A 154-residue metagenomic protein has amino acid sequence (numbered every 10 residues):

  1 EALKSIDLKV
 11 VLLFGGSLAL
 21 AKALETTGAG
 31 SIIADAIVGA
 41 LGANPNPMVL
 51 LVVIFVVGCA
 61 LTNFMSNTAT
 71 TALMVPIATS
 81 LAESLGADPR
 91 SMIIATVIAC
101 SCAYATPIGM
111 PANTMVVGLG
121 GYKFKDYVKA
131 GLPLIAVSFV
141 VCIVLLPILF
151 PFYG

Functional and structural regions predicted by a protein language model:
E1-I6, D88-P89, F152: Flexible hinge motifs at transmembrane-helix junctions and intramembrane kinks/re-entrant loops in multi-pass membrane
L3-L85: Membrane-embedded alpha-helical segments and adjacent helix-loop junctions characteristic of multi-pass solute
L12, M48-V53, I93-I94, V128-A136: Hydrophobic alpha-helical transmembrane segments
F14, T68, A72, M92 (+2 more regions): Non-catalytic, surface-exposed connector residues within folded enzymatic/regulatory domains
P47-C59, G86-A105, L149: Alpha-helical transmembrane segments of multi-pass membrane proteins
V97-G154: Juxtamembrane and boundary regions of transmembrane helices in multi-pass small-molecule transporters and channels
